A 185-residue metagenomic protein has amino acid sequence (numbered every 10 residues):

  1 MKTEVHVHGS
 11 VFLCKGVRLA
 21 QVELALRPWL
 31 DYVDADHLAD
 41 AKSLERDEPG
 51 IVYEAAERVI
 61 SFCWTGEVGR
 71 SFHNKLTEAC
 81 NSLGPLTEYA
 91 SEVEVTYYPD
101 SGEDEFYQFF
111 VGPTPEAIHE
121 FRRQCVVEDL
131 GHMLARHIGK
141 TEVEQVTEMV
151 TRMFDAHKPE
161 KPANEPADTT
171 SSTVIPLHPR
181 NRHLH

Functional and structural regions predicted by a protein language model:
M1-D31: Short, extreme N-terminal segment that most often corresponds to the first beta-strand
P28-Y32, A39-H185: Charged interaction segments
